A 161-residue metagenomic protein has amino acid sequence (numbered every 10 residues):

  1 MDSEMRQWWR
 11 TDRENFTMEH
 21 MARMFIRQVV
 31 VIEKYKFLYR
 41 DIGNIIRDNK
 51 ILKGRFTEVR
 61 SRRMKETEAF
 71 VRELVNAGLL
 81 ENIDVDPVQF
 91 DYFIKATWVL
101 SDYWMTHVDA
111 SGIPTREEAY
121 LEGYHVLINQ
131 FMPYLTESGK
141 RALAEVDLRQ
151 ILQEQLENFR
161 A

Functional and structural regions predicted by a protein language model:
M1-E4: Short, basic, alpha-helical segments at the C-terminal edge of helix-turn-helix-like DNA-binding modules
Q7-L38, I94: Hydrophobic alpha-helical connector segments
W8-R13, Y39-I46, G78, W104-G112: Secondary-structure edge/capping motif, primarily at the C-terminal ends of alpha-helices and the immediately following
N15, E81-D84, S111-R116: Membrane-interface helix-boundary motifs at transmembrane edges
E33-G54, E68, R72-V75: Amphipathic alpha-helical segments used for helix-helix packing
R40-I42, R55, N82-D84, A110 (+1 more regions): Short, hydrophobic secondary-structure boundary micro-motifs
K53-L79, V88-T106, E122-P133: Amphipathic alpha-helical packing segments from all-alpha helical-bundle domains
T106, A110-A161: C-terminal peripheral helix-coil segments that are non-catalytic and often amphipathic
